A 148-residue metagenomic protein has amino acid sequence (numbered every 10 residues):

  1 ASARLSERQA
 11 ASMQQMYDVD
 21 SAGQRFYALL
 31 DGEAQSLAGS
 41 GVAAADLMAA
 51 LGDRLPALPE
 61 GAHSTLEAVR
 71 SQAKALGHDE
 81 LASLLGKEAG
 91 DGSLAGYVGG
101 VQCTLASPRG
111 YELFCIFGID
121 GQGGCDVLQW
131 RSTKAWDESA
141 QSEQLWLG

Functional and structural regions predicted by a protein language model:
A1-Y17: Aliphatic-rich helix starts adjacent to a transmembrane/signal segment
S12-L37: N-terminal alpha-helical signal peptides/signal-anchor transmembrane segments
G32, A38-G148: Conserved functional hotspots that engage anionic ligands or polymers and/or phospholipid headgroups
